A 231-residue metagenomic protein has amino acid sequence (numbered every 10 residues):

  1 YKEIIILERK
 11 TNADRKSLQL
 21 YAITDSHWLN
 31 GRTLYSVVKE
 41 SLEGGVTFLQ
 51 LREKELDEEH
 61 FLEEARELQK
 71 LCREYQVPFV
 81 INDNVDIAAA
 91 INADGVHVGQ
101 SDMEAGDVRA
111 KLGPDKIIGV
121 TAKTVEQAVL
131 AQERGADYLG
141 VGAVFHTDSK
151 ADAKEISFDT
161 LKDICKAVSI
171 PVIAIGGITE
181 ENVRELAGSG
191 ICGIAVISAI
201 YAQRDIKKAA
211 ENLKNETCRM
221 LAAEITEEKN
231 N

Functional and structural regions predicted by a protein language model:
Y1-M103, A110-A136, A153, T179-E181 (+1 more regions): Conserved N-terminal beta1-alpha1 strand-loop-helix module at the mouth
M103-G106, T147: A short, polar/charged loop-to-alpha-helix boundary motif
Y138-I200, R204-K207: Active-site/ligand-binding-proximal alpha/beta "capping" segment
A223-N230: Short, low-complexity, charge-dense intrinsically disordered segments
